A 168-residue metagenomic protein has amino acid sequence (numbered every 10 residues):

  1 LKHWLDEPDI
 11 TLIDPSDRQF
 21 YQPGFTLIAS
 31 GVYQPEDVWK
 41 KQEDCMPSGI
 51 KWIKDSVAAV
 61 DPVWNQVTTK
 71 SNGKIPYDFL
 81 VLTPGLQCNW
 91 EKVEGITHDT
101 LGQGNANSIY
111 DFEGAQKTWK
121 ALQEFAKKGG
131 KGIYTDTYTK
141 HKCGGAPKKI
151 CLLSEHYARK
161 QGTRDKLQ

Functional and structural regions predicted by a protein language model:
L1-K51, K140-Q168: Beta1-alpha1 glycine-rich phosphate/pyrophosphate-binding loop at the start of Rossmann-like nucleotide-binding domains
K51-K149, L153-G162: FAD-binding core/adjacent interface of flavoenzyme oxidoreductases
